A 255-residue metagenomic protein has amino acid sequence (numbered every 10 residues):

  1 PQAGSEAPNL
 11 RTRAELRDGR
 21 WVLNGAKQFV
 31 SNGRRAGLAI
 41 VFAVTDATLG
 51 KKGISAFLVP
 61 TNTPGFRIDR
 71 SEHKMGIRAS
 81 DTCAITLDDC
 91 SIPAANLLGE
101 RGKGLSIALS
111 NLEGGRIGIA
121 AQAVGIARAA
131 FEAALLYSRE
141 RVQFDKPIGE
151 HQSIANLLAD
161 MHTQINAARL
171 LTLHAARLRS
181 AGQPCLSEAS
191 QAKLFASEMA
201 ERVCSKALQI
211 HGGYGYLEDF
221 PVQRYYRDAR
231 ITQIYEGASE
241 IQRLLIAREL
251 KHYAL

Functional and structural regions predicted by a protein language model:
P1-N32: Compact, aliphatic and Gly/Pro-tolerant "microcore" segments centered on a short helix or tight beta-hairpin and their
P1-S5, F29-N32, D46-T48, K74-D81: Short Gly/Pro-enriched turn/cap motifs at secondary-structure boundaries
A7-N9, L16-W21, A84-T86, K103 (+1 more regions): Alpha-helical interface subdomain recognition
N9, N62-P93: Flexible, small-/acidic-enriched active-site or ligand-binding loops
R11-R13, L38-F42, A56-L58, T82-D89: Conserved hydrophobic/aromatic beta-strand scaffold that supports enzyme active sites
R20, N24-I68: A short core secondary-structure module
Q28, R35-A36, D46-T48, N62-P64 (+5 more regions): Short, glycine-/Ser/Thr-/acidic-enriched flexible segments
D89-I107: Long, acidic (Asp/Glu-rich), low-complexity accessory segments flanking structured domains
